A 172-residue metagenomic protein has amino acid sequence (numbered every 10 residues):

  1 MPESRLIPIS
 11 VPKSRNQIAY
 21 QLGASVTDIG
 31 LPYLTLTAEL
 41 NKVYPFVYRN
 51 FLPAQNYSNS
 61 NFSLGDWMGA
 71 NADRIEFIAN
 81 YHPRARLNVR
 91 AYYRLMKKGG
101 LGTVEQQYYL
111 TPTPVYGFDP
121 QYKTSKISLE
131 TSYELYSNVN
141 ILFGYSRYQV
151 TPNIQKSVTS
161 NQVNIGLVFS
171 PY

Functional and structural regions predicted by a protein language model:
M1-Y172: Exposed, low-structure sequence patches enriched in small/polar residues
